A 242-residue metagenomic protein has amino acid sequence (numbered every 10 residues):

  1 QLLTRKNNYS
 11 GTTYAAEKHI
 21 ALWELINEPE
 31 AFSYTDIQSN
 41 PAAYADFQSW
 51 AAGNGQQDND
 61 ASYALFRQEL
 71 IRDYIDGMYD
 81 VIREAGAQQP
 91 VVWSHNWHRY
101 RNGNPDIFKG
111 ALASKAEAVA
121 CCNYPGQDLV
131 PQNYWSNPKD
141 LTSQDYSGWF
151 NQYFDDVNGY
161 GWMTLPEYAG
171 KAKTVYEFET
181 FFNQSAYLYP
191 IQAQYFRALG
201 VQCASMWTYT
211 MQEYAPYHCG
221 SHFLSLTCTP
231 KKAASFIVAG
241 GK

Functional and structural regions predicted by a protein language model:
Q1-A113: Active-site mouth of glycoside hydrolases
A21, E117, Q202: Conserved acidic residues
L25-E28, N96-H98, Y124-G126, F178 (+1 more regions): Active-site beta-loop-alpha junctions enriched in small/polar residues
E30-Y34, Y100-N102, Q127-V130, F182-Q184 (+1 more regions): Short catalytic/ligand-binding loop motif for oxyanion handling, primarily in non-cytosolic enzymes, centered on
P41-G55, N137-Y153, K242: Charged, glycine/proline-rich intrinsically disordered loops and linkers
L65, E69-R72, D76, D80 (+3 more regions): Glycoside hydrolase catalytic-domain groove-lining segments
F182-K242: Substrate-binding cleft of secreted/luminal carbohydrate-active enzymes
